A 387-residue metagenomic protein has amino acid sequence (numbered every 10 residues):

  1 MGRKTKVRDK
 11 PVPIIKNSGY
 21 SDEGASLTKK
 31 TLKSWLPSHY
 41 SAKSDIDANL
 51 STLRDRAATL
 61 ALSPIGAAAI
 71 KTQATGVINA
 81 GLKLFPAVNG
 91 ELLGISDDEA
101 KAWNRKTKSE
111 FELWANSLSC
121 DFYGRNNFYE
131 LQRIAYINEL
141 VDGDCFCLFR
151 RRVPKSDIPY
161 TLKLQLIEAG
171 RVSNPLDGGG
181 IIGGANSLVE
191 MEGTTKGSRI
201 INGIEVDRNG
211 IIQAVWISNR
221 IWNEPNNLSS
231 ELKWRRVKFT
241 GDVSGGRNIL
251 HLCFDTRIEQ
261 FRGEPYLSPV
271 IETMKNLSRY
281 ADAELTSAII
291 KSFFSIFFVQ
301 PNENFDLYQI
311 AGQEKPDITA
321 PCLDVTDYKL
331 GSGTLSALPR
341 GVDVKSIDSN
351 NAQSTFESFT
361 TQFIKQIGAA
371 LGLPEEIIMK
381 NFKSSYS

Functional and structural regions predicted by a protein language model:
M1-D142, R150-L162: Extended, helix-rich architectural segments
M1-S41, T240-D282: N-terminal start-of-domain structural block
W103, N116, R150-R152, A169 (+3 more regions): An acidic- and aromatic-residue-enriched active-site/binding cleft used to recognize and process polar
F128, Q132-N227: Extended, Lys/Arg-enriched charged tracts that mediate electrostatic binding to polyanionic substrates
G179-E192, K233-R235, Y308-L323: Charged, glycine/proline-rich intrinsically disordered loops and linkers
N219-S244: Short, surface-exposed, low-complexity cationic segments
V243-Y386: Extended, charged amphipathic alpha-helical segments
